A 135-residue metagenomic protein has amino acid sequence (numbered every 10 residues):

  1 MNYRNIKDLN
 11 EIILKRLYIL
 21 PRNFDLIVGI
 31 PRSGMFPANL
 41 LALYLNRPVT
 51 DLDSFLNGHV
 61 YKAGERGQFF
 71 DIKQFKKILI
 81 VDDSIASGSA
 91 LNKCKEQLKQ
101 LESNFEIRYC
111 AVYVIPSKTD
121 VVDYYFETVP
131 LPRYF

Functional and structural regions predicted by a protein language model:
M1-N23, Q74: Active-site-facing substrate-recognition patch
R22-S33: Short glycine-rich phosphate-binding loop at a beta-alpha junction
D25, K76-I78, D120-D123: Conserved acidic residues
L26, P48, K77, E106-R108: Residues at the starts of beta-strands that form the adenosine-phosphate
L43-I78, S87-E96: Short, glycine/charge-rich flexible loops or terminal/linker lids adjacent to PRPP-binding catalytic cores
E96-F135: PRPP-dependent phosphoribosyltransferase catalytic core
